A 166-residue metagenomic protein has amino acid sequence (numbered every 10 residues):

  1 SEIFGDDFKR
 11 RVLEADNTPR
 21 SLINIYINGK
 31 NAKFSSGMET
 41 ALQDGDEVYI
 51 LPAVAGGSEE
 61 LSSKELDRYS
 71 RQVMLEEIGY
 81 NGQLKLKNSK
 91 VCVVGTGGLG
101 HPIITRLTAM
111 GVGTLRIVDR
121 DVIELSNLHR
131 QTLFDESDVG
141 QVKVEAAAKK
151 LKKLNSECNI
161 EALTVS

Functional and structural regions predicted by a protein language model:
S1-E59: Ubiquitin-like/PB1-type beta-grasp interaction modules and other compact soluble beta-rich domains
E59-S166: Adenine nucleotide-associated cytosolic modules
